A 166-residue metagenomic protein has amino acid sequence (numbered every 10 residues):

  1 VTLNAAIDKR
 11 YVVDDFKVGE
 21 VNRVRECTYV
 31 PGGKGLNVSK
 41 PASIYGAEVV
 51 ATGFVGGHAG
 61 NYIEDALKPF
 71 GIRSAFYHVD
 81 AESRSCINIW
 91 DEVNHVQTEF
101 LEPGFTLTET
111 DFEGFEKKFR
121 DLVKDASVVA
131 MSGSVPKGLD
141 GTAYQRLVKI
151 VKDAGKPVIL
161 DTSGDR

Functional and structural regions predicted by a protein language model:
V1-G19: Positively charged, low-complexity intrinsically disordered leader regions
V1-L3, G53-F54, H78-V79, N88-W90 (+3 more regions): Short beta-strand segments
N4-A6, P103-F105, S134-K137: Short glycine-rich anion-binding loops that position phosphate/pyrophosphate groups of nucleotides and phosphorylated
G19-R25, Q97-T98: Generic N-terminal amphipathic, Lys/Arg-enriched alpha-helix
R23-S83: Substrate-binding N-lobe of the ribokinase-like
I63, D111, D140-Y144: Residues at alpha-helix caps and immediate loop-helix transition turns in enzyme cores, especially N- and C-cap
I89-D125: Conserved phosphate-binding/catalytic loop of the ribokinase/pfkB sugar-kinase fold
V128-R166: Conserved beta-alpha-beta core of the PfkB/ribokinase-like small-molecule kinase fold
